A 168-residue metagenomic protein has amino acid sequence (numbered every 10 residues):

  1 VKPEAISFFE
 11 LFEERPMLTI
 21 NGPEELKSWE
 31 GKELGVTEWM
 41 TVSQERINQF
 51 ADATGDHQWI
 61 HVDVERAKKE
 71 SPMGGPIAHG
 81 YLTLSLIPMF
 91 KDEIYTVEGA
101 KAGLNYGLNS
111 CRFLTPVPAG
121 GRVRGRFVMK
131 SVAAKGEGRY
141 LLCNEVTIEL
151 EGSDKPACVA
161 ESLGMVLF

Functional and structural regions predicted by a protein language model:
E4-P16: Short, Lys/Arg-enriched N-terminal segments with co-localized hydrophobic residues within the first ~10-30 amino acids
M17-N105: Hot-dog-fold acyl-thioester-processing enzymes
M17-W29, P116-F168: HotDog/MaoC-like acyl-thioester-processing domains
L108-F113: Short alpha-helix capping/helix-loop boundary micro-motifs
